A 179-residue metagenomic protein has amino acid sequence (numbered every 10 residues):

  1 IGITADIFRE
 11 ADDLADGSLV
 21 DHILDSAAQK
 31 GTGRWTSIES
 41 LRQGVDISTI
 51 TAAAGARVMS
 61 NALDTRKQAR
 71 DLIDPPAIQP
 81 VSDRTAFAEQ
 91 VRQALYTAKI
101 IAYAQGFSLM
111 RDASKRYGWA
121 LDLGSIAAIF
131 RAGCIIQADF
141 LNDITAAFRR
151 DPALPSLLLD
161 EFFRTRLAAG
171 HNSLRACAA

Functional and structural regions predicted by a protein language model:
I1-A178: C-terminal substrate-binding/catalytic lobe of Rossmann-fold NAD(P)-dependent dehydrogenases
